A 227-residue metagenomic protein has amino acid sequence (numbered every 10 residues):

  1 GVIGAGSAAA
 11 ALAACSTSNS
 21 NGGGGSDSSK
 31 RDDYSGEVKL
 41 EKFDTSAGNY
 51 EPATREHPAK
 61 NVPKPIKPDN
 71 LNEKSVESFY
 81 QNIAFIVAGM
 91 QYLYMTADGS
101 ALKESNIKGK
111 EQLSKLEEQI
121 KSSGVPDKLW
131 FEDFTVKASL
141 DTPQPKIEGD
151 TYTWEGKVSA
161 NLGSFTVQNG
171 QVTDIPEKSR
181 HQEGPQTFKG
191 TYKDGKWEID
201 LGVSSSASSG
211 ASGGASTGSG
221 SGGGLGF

Functional and structural regions predicted by a protein language model:
G4, L12-S78: Juxtamembrane and targeting peptides
S16-S18, W130, Q168: Acidic, glycine-rich flexible loop segments
G23-E41, K146-F227: Exposed beta-sheet edge and beta->alpha loop/turn motif
T54-F131: Core segments of small alpha/beta cavity-forming domains
N106-G109, E117, L140, V158-A160 (+1 more regions): A mature extracytoplasmic/lumenal domain signature
V125-P145: A short, amphipathic edge element
